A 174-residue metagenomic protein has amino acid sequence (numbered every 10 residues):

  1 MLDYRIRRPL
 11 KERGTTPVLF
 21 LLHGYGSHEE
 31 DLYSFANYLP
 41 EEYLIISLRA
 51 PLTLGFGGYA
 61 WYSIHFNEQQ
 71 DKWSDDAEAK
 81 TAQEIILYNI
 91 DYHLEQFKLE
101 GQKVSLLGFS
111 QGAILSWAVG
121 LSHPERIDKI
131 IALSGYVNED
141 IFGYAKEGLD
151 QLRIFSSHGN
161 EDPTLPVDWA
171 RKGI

Functional and structural regions predicted by a protein language model:
L2-E12, T16-L99: Serine-hydrolase catalytic machinery in alpha/beta-hydrolase-like enzymes
L10, G135-I174: The feature captures the conserved acid-bearing segment of alpha/beta-hydrolase catalytic domains
H23-Y25, L107-F109, G159: Conserved alpha/beta-hydrolase "nucleophile elbow" surrounding the catalytic nucleophile
S34, A118-S122: Active-site signature of alpha/beta-hydrolase-fold catalytic machinery across serine- and Asp/Cys-nucleophile hydrolases
R49, L107, L133-S134, S157: Alpha/beta-hydrolase-fold catalytic nucleophile elbow
K98-F109: Alpha/beta-hydrolase fold nucleophile elbow
G108-G112, S116: Gly/Ala-rich beta-loop-alpha elbow adjacent to hydrolase catalytic centers
E125-N138: A conserved short beta-strand
